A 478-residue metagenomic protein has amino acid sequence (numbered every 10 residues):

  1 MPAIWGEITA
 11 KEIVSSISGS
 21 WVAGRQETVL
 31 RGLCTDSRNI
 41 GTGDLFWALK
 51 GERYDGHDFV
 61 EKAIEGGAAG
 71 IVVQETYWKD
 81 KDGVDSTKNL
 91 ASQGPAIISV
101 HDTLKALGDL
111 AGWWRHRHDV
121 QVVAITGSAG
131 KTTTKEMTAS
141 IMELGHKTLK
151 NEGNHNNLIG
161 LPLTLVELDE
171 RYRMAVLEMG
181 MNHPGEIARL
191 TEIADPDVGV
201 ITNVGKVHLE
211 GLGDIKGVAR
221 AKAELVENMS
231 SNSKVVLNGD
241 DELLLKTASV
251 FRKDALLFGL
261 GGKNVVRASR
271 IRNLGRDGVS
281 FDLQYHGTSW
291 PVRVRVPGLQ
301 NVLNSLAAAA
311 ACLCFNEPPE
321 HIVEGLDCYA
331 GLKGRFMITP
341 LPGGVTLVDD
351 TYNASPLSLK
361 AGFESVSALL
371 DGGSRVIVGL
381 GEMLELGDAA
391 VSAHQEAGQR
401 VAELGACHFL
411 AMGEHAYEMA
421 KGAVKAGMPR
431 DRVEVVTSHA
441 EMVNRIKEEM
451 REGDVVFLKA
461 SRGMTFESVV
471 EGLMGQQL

Functional and structural regions predicted by a protein language model:
P2-A124, T133-S140, L144, V166 (+2 more regions): Short, basic phosphate-binding NTP loop
I4, I125, K333-M337, V455 (+2 more regions): ATP-dependent carboxylate/acyl-activation modules
I13, D44, A63, L110 (+14 more regions): Residue-level signal for inorganic ion chemistry
V14-I17, S99, L104-G239, L243-F251 (+2 more regions): Phosphate-binding loop of NTP-binding sites
V14-S16, K79-K81, V200-T346, S374 (+3 more regions): Acidic, Mg2+-coordinating active-site environments of NTP-dependent enzymes
G51-Y54, L332, T351-M428: Active-site beta-alpha connecting loops in nucleotide-dependent enzymes
V60, I64-E65, T191-E192, A402: Non-catalytic positions within long, well-ordered alpha-helices that form the structural scaffold/packing of enzyme
G67, Q93, L144, A194-D195 (+4 more regions): Short, structured coil segments at secondary-structure junctions
